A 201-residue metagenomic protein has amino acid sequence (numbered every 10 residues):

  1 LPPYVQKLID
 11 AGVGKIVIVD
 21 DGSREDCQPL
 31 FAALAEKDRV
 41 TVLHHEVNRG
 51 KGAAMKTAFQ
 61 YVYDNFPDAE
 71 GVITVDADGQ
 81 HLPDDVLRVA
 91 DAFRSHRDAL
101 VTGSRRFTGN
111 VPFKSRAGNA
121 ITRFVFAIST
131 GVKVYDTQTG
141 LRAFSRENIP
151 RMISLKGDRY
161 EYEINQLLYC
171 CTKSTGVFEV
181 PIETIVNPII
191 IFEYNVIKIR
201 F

Functional and structural regions predicted by a protein language model:
L1-D10, D26: Short, well-formed alpha-helical segments that are part of the catalytic scaffolds of diverse glycosyltransferases
I9-I18, R39-T41, E70: Short loop->beta transition adjacent to catalytic acidic/histidine clusters or analogous donor-positioning motifs
D20-P29, G79: A conserved acidic beta->alpha catalytic loop
P29-T41: Short acidic, glycine/proline-enriched helix-loop-strand junctions
T41-D64, P83-Y160, N187-N195: Acceptor/aglycone-binding surface of glycosyltransferases and processive sugar-polymer synthases
F66-Q80: Short beta-strand-to-loop acidic/aromatic patch adjacent to the donor-nucleotide binding site
T74, V101-S104, V180-I182: Short glycine/serine/threonine-enriched helix-capping/active-site loop that flanks the nucleotide-sugar donor pocket
V132-K133, L155-D158, L167-I185: Catalytic donor-sugar/metal-binding loop of nucleotide-sugar-dependent glycosyltransferases
